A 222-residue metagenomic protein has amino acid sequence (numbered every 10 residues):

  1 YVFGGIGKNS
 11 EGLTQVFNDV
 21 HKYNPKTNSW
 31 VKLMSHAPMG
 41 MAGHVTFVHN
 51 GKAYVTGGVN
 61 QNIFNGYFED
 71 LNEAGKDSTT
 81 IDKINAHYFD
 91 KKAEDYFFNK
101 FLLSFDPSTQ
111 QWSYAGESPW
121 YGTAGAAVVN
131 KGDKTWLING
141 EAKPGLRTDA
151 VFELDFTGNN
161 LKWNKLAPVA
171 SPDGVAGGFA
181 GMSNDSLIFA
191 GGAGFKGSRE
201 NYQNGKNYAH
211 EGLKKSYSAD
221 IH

Functional and structural regions predicted by a protein language model:
Y1-H222: Kelch-like beta-propeller repeat domains
